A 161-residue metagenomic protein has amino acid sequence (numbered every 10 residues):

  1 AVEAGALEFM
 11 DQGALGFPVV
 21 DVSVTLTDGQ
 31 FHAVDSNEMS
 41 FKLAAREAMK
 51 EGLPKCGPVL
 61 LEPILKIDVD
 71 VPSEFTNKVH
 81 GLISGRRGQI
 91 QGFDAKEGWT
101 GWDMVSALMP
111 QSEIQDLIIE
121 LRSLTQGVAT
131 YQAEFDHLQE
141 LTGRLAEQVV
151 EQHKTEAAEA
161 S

Functional and structural regions predicted by a protein language model:
A1-S161: Accessory interaction regions appended to the cores of large information-processing enzymes
